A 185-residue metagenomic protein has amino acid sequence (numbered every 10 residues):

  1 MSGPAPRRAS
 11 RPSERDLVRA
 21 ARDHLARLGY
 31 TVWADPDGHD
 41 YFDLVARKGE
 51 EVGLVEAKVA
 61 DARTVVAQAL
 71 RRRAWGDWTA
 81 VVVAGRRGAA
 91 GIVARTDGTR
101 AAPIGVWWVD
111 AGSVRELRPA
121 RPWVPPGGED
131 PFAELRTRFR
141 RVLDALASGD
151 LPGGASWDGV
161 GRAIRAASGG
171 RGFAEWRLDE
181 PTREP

Functional and structural regions predicted by a protein language model:
M1-D40, R47-G49, R100-A102: Acidic-basic catalytic patches of nuclease active cores, encompassing PD-(D/E)XK and other metal-cofactor nuclease
G3, G98-P185: Non-catalytic C-terminal interaction segments of nucleic acid-processing enzymes
D16, H39, R63-A67, T137: Short, well-structured alpha-helical interface segments that form or flank functional binding sites
A21, L44-D61, A80: Conserved catalytic cores of phosphodiester-cleaving nucleases, focusing on short active-site segments
F42-A46, E116-P119: Short, solvent-exposed polar/charged micro-motifs at secondary-structure junctions
V59-A111: Catalytic cores of nucleic-acid endonucleases
